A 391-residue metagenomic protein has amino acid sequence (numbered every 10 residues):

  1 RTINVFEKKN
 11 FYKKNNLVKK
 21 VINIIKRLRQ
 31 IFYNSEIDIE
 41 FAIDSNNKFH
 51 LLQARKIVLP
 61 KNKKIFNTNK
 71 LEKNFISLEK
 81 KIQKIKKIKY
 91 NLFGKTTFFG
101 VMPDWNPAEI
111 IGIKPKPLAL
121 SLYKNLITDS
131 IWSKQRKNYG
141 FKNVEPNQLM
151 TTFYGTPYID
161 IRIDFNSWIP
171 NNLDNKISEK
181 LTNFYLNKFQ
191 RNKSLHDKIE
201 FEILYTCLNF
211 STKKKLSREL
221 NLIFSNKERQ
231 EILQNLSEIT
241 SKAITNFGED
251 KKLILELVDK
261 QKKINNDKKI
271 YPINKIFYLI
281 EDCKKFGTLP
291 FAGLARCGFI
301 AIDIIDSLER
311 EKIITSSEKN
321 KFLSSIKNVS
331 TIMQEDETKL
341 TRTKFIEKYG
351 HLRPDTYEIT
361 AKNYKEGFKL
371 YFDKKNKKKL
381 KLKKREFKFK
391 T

Functional and structural regions predicted by a protein language model:
R1-R310, T315-F389: Conserved divalent-metal-coordinating catalytic cores that perform phosphate/pyrophosphate/nucleotidyl transfer
